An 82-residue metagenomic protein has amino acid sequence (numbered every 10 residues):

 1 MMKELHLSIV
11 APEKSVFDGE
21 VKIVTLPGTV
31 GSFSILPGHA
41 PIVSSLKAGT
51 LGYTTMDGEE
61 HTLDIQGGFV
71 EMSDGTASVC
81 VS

Functional and structural regions predicted by a protein language model:
K3-S82: Compact, glycine-rich, soluble single-domain proteins
